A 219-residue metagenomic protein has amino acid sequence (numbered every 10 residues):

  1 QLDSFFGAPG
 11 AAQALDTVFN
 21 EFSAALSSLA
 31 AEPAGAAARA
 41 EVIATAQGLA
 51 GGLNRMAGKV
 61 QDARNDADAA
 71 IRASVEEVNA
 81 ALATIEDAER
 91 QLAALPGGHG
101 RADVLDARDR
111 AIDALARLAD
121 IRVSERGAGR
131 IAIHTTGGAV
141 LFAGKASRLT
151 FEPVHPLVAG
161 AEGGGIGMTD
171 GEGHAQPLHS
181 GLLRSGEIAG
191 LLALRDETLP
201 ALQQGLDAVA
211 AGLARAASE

Functional and structural regions predicted by a protein language model:
Q1-E219: Structural signature of extracellular appendage/secretion-system components
